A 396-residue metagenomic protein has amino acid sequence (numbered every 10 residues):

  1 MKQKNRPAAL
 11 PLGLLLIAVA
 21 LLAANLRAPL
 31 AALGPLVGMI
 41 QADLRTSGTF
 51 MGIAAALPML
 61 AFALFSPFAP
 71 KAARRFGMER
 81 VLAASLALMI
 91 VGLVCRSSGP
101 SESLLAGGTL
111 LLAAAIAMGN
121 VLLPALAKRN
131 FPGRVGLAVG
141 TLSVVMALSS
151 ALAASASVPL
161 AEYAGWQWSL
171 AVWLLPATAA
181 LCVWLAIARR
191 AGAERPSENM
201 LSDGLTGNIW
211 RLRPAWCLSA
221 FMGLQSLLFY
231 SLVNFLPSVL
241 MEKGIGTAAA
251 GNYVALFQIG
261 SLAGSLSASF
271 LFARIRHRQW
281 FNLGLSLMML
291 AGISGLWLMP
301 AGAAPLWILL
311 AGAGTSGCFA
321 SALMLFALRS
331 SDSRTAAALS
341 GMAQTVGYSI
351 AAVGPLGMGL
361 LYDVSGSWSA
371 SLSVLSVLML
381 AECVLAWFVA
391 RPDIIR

Functional and structural regions predicted by a protein language model:
L33-G34, R213-A255, I259-S265: Extracytoplasmic gate region of multi-pass secondary transporters
R45, G77, S98-S103, P132 (+2 more regions): Helix-breaking motifs and short loop linkers at transmembrane-helix boundaries and internal kinks in secondary membrane
L64-S103: Conserved MFS/SLC helix-loop-helix module at the cytosolic interface between two early adjacent transmembrane helices
F65-G77, G264-H277: Helix-to-loop junctions at the C-terminal end of transmembrane segments in multipass secondary transporters
G108-V144: Cytoplasmic helix-loop-helix junction between adjacent transmembrane helices in 12-TM secondary transporters
G133-R134, G140-R189, F235: Helix-loop-helix hairpin linking two adjacent transmembrane segments in secondary transporters
R276-L325: C-terminal transmembrane helical hairpin of 12-TM major facilitator-type secondary transporters
S333-W368, L375: A late C-terminal transmembrane helix in Major Facilitator Superfamily
